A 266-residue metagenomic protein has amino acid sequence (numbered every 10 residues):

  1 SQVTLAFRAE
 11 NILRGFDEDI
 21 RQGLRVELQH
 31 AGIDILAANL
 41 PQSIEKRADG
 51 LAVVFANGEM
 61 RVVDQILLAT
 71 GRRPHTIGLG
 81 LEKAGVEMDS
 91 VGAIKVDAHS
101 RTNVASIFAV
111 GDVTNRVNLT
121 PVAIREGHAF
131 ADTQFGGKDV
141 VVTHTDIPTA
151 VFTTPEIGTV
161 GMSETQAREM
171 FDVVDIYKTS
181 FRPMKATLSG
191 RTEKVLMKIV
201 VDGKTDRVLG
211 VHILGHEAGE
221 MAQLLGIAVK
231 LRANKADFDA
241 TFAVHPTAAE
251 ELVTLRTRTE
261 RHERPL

Functional and structural regions predicted by a protein language model:
S1-A52, A56-N57, R116-I124, D132 (+1 more regions): Rossmann-like dinucleotide-binding cores of NAD(P)H-dependent redox enzymes
Q2, D34, M60, E87 (+1 more regions): Conserved beta-strand segments of alpha/beta enzyme cores
A6, V54, M88, V96 (+2 more regions): Hydrophobic alpha-helical segments, especially N-terminal targeting/anchoring helices
A48, K83, S90, G203-T205: Short acidic-glycine loop/turn motifs at beta-strand connectors
M60-G136: FAD-site-proximal beta/loop scaffold in flavoenzymes
E87-S90, G137-D146, D172-Y177: A short alpha-helix-loop-beta-strand transition element characteristic of N-terminal alpha/beta dinucleotide-binding
F152-S163, R168-L266: Flexible, glycine-rich terminal cap/loop adjacent to redox cofactors in electron-transfer oxidoreductases
